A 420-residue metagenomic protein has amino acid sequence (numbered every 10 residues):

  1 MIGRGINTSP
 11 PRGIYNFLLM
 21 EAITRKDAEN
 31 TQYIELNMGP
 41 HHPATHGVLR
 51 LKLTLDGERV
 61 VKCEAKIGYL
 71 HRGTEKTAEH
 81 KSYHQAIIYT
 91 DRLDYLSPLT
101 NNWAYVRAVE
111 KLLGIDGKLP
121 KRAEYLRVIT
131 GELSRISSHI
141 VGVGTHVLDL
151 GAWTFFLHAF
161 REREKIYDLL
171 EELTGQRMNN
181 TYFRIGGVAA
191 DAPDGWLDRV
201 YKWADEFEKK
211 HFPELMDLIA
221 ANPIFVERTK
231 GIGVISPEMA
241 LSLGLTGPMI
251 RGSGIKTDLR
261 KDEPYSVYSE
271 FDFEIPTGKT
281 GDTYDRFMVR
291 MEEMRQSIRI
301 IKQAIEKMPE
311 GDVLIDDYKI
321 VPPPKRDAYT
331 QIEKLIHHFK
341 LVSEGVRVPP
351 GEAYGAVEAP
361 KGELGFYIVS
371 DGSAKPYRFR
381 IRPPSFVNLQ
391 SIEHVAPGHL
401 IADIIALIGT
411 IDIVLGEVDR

Functional and structural regions predicted by a protein language model:
R4-G13: N-terminal amphipathic/hydrophobic targeting modules at extreme N-termini, encompassing cleavable Sec/SRP-type signal
Y15-R420: Metal/cofactor-centered catalytic core regions of large enzymes
